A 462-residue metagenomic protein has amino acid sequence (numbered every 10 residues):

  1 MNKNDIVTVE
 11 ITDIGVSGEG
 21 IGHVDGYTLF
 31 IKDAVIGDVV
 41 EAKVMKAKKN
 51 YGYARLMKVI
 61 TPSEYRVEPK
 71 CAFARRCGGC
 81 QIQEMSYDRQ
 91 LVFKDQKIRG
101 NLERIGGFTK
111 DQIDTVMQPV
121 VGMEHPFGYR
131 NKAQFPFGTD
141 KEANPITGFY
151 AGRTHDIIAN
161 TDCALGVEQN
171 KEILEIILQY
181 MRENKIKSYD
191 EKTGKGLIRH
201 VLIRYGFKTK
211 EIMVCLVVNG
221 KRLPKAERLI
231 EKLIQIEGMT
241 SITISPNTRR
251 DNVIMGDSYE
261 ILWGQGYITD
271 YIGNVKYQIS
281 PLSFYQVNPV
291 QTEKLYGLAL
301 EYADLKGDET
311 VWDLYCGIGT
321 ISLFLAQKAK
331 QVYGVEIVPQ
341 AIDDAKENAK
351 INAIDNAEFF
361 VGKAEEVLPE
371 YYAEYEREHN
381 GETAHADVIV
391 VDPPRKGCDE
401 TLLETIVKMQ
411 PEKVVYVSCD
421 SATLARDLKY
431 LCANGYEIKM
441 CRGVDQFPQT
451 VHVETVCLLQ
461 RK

Functional and structural regions predicted by a protein language model:
M1-F73, D111, F359, E366: Terminal RNA-binding accessory module
N2-D5, V16, K221-I236, T240-K462: Rossmann-like S-adenosyl-L-methionine
G20-D25, G148-A151, C215-V217, A345: Short, acidic/hydrophobic/Gly-rich beta-strand patch recurrent on exposed beta strands that often constitutes part
G22, G37, C80, V201 (+2 more regions): Residue-level signal for inorganic ion chemistry
K43-A47, P136-D140, R204-K208, K462: Short beta-strand micro-motifs enriched in acidic
M57-P69, R75-S188, K208, L223: Extended interfacial segments that mediate partner engagement and assembly in macromolecular machines
Q118-P126, E191-K192, H200, R204 (+1 more regions): Short, solvent-exposed loop/turn elements at beta->coil junctions and helix N-caps that rim active or binding pockets
L202-G206, E211-R222: Carbohydrate-binding surface patches
